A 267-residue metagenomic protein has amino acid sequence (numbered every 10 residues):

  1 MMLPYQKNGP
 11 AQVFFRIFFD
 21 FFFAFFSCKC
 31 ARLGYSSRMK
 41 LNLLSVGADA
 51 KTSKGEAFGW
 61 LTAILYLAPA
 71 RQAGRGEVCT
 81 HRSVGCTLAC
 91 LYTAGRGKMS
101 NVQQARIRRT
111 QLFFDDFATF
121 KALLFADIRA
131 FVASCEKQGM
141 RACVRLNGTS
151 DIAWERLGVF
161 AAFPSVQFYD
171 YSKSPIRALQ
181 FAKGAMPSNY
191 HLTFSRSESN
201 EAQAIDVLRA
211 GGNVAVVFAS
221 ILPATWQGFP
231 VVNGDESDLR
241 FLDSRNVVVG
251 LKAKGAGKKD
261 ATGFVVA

Functional and structural regions predicted by a protein language model:
M2-D20: Cationic, amphipathic, low-complexity segments that mediate targeting or membrane/lipid association
P4-Y5, S27-S36: Short, positively charged and aromatic/hydrophobic N-terminal segments
F19-F22, L33: Replication-associated primase and helicase/ATPase modules
F22-F23, N189: Structured catalytic/translocation cores of nucleotide/phosphate-coupled proteins
G34-A267: Class I S-adenosyl-L-methionine
